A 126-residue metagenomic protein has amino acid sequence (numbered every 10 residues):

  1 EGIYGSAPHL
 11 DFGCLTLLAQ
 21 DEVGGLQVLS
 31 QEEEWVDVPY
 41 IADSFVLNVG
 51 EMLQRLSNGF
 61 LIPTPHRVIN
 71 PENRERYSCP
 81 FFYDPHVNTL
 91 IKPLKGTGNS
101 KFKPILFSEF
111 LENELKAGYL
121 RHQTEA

Functional and structural regions predicted by a protein language model:
E1-A126: C-terminal flanking tails of non-heme Fe-dependent oxygenases
